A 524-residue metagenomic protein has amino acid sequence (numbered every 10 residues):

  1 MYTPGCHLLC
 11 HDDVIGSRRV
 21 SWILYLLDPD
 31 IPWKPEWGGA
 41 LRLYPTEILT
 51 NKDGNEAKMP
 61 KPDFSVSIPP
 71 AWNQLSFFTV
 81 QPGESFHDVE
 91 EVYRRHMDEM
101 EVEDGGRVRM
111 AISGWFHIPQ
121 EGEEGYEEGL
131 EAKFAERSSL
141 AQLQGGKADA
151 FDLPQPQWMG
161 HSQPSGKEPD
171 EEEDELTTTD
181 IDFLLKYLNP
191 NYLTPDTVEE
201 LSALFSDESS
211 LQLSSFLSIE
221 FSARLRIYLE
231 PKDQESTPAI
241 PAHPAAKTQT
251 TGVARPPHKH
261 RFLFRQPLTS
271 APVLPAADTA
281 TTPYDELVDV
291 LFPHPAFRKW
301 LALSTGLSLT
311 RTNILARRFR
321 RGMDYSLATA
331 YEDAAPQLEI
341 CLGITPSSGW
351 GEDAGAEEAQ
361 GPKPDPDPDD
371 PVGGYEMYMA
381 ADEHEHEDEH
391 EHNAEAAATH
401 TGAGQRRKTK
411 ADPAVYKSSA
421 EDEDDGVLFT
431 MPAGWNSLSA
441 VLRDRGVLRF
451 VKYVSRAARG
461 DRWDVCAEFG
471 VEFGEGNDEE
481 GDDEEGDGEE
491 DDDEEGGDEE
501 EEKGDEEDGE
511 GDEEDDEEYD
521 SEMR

Functional and structural regions predicted by a protein language model:
G5-C6, D13-R18, L27-D207, T312-R524: Catalytic core of Fe(II)/2-oxoglutarate
L9, A40, G122, A245 (+4 more regions): Intrinsically disordered, low-complexity sequence elements enriched in Ser/Thr/Gly/Pro
W22: Substrate-binding/active-site groove segments that recognize and process beta-1,4-linked N-acetyl-hexosamine
L26, L229, S304-T305, I344: Generic structural signal for hydrophobic core residues of well-folded globular domains
L188, V198-W300: Non-heme Fe(II)/2-oxoglutarate
D285-G306, R311-L327: C-terminal structural cap/anchor segments
